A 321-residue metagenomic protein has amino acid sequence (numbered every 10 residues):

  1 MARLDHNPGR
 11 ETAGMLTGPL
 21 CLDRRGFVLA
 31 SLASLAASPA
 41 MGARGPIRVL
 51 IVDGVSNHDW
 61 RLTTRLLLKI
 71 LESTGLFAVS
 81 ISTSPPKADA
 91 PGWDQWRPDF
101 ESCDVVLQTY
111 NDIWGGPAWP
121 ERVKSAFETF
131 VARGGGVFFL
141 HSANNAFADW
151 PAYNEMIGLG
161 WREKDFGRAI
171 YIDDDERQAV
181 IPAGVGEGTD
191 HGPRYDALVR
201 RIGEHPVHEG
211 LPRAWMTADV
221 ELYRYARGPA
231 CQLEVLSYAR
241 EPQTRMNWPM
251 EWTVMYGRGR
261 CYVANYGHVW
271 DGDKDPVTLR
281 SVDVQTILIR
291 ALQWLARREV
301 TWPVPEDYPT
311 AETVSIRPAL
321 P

Functional and structural regions predicted by a protein language model:
E11-S34: N-terminal secretory signal peptides and thylakoid transit peptides that target proteins across membranes
L22, R48-I51, S56, W60-F147: Helical hinge/lid and interdomain linker segments adjacent to catalytic or ligand-binding clefts that mediate domain
A40-G42: Boundary at the C-terminal end of the N-terminal hydrophobic targeting segment
G45-I47, L62, S73, P242-M250 (+1 more regions): Extracellular ligand-binding/catalytic regions of CAZymes and related secreted enzymes and adhesion modules
G54-N57, H141, R194-Y195, V269-V282: Active-site rim elements
S56-N57, D112-I113, N144-A146, R213 (+3 more regions): Short, solvent-exposed loop/turn segments at secondary-structure junctions
L140-A239, Q243, V304-P321: An acidic, glycine-rich "communication" segment
